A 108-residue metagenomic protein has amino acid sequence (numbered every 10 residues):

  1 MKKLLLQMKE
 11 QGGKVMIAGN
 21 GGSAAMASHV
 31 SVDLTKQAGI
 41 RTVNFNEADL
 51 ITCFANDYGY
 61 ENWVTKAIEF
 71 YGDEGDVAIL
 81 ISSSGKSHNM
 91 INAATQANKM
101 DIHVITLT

Functional and structural regions predicted by a protein language model:
M1-Q11: A short, well-structured juxtamembrane/interface segment
M8, K14-A18, A78-L80: Short glycine-rich or small-residue beta-strand-to-loop segments that form or flank ligand, phosphate, metal/Fe-S
N20-T108: Glycine-rich phosphate-binding loops that contact phosphosugars or nucleotide phosphates
